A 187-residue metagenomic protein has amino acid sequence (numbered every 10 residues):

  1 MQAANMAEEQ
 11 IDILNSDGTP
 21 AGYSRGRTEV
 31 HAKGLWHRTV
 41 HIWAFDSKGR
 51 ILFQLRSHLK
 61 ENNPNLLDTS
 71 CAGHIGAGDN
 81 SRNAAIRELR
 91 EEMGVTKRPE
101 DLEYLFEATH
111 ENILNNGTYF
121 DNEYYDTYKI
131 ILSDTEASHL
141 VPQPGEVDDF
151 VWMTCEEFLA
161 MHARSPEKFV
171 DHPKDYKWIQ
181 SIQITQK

Functional and structural regions predicted by a protein language model:
Q2-H41, F45-K48: Acidic, metal-coordinating catalytic segment for phosphate/diphosphate chemistry, firing primarily on the Nudix
T28, N65, A77, F106-E111 (+2 more regions): Nudix hydrolase/Nudix homology domain
T39-H74: A glycine-rich, hydrophobic loop/mini-helix early in the fold
I42, C71, Y104, D126-Y128: A structural signal for short, well-ordered beta-strand segments
F53, S70-L105: The catalytic Nudix box helix
